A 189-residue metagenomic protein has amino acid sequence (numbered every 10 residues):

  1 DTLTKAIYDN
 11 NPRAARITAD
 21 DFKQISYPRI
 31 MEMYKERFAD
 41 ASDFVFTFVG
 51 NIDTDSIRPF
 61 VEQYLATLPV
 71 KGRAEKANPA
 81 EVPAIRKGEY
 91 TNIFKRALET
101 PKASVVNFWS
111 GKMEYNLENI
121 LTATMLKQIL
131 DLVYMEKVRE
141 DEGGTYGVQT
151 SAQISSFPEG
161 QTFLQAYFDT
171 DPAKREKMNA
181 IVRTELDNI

Functional and structural regions predicted by a protein language model:
D1-F22, A41-V49, K102-I120, T124 (+1 more regions): M16 family metallopeptidases and their MPP-like homologs
K5, R73-V133, K137: His/Glu-based metal-binding/catalytic segments typifying zinc-dependent metallopeptidases
F22-P28: Short, charged, amphipathic alpha-helices and their helix-cap/turn boundaries
P28-Y64: Non-catalytic, conformational "gating/processing" segments within enzyme and secreted inhibitor domains
E32-K35, N92-R96, T150-S156: Short beta-strand/turn micro-motifs at beta-sheet edges
S56-I57, P69, Y115-E118: Short helix/loop capping segments that flank catalytic or ligand/cofactor-binding pockets
F60-A74: Glycine-centered hinge/linker elements that transmit conformational signals in sensory and ligand-binding systems
L65, L130-Y134, R183-D187: Short amphipathic alpha-helical signal-transduction/dimerization elements
